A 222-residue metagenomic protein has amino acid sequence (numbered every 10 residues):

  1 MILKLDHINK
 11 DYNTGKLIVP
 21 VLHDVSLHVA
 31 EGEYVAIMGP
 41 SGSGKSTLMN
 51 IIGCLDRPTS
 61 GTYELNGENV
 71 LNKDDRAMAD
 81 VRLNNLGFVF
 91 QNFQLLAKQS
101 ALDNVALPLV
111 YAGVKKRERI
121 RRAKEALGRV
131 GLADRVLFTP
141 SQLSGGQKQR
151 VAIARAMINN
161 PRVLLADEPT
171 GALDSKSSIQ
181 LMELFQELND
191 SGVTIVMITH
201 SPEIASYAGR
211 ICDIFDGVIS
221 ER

Functional and structural regions predicted by a protein language model:
I2-F215: ABC family nucleotide-binding domain
D216-R222: Conserved switch/coupling elements of ABC/ABC-like ATPase nucleotide-binding domains
